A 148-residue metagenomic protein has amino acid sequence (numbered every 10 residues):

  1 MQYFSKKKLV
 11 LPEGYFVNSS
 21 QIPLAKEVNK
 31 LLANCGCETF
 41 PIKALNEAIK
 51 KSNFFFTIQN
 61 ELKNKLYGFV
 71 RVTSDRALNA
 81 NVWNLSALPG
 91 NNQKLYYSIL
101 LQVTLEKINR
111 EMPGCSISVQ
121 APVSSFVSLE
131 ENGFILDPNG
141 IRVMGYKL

Functional and structural regions predicted by a protein language model:
M1-K43, G140-V143: Short amphipathic alpha-helix that is part of the acyltransferase structural core
E38-L62, L66-S86: A conserved beta-strand-loop-helix scaffold within acyl/acetyltransferase catalytic domains
N84-L95: A short, internal acetyl-CoA/4′-phosphopantetheine-binding micro-motif in the GNAT/acyltransferase core
Q93-K107: Conserved acetyl-CoA-binding loop-helix of GNAT-fold acetyltransferases
I108-A121: Conserved GNAT acetyl-CoA-binding A-motif
V127-E131: Conserved active-site tyrosine of GNAT-family acetyltransferases
I135-L148: Conserved catalytic-core motifs of GNAT/GCN5-like acyltransferases
